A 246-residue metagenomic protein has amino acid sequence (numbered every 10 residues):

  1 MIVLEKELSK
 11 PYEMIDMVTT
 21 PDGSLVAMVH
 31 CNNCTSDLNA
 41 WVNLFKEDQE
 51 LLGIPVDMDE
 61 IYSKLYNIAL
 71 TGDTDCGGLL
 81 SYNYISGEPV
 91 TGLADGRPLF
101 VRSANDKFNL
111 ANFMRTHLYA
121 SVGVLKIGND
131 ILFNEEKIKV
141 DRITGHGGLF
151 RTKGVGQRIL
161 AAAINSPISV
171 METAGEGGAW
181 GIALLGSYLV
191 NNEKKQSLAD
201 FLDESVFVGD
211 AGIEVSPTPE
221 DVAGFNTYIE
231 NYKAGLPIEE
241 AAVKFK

Functional and structural regions predicted by a protein language model:
M1-T144, L149-K246: Active-site core segments that coordinate phosphate-bearing ligands/cofactors across diverse enzyme families
